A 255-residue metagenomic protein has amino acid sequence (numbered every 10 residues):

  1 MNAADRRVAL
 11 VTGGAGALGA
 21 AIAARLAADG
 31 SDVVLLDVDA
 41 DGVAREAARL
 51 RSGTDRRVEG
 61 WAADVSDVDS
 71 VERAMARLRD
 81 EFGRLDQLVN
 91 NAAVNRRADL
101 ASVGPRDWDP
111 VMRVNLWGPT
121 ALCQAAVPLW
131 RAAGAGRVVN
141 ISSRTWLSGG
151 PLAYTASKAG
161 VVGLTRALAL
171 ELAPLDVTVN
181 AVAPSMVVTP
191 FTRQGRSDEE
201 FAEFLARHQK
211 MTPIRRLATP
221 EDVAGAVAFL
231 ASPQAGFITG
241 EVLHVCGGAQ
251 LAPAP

Functional and structural regions predicted by a protein language model:
A3-V33: Canonical Rossmann dinucleotide-binding motif of NAD(H)/NADP(H)-dependent dehydrogenases/reductases, specifically
V89, A173, T178, I238-G240: Short, small/polar-rich loop/turn modules that mediate ligand/substrate recognition or access, typified
D99-L100, D107-D109, H208: Substrate-binding pocket helix/loop in short-chain dehydrogenase/reductase
C123, S157, T165: Active-site helix of classical SDR
P128, L170-P174, G236: Alpha-helical segment proximal to the catalytic Tyr-Lys
L147, V179, A183-Q194, V245: Short, flexible catalytic-loop segment of classical short-chain dehydrogenase/reductase
A228, T239-P255: Short C-terminal tail/terminal secondary-structure segment of NAD(P)H-dependent dehydrogenase/reductase domains
